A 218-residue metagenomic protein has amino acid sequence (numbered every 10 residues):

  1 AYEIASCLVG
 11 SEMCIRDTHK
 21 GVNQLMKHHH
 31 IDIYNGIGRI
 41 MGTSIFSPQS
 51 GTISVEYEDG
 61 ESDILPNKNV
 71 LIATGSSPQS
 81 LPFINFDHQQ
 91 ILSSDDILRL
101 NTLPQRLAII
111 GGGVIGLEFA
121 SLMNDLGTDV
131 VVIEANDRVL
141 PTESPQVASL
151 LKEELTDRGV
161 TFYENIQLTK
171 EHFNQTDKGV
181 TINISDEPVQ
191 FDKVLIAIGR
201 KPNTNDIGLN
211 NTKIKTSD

Functional and structural regions predicted by a protein language model:
A1-I15: Single conserved hydrophobic/aromatic residue that forms the stacking wall/gate of nucleotide- or nucleobase-binding
A1-I4, L151, I184, F191: Acidic, amphipathic alpha-helical patches
I4-C7, Q90, R106, L122: Residue-level recognition of specific faces of alpha-helices
S6, N85-F86, I115-F119: Short acidic/polar alpha-helix capping motifs at helix-coil junctions
S6, P78, N136-V139: A short, flexible beta-alpha/helix-coil linker loop
I15-I110, Q167, T181-D218: FAD-binding core/adjacent interface of flavoenzyme oxidoreductases
H19, N23, L98-R99, P104-A108 (+2 more regions): Rossmann-like dinucleotide-binding cores of NAD(P)H-dependent redox enzymes
